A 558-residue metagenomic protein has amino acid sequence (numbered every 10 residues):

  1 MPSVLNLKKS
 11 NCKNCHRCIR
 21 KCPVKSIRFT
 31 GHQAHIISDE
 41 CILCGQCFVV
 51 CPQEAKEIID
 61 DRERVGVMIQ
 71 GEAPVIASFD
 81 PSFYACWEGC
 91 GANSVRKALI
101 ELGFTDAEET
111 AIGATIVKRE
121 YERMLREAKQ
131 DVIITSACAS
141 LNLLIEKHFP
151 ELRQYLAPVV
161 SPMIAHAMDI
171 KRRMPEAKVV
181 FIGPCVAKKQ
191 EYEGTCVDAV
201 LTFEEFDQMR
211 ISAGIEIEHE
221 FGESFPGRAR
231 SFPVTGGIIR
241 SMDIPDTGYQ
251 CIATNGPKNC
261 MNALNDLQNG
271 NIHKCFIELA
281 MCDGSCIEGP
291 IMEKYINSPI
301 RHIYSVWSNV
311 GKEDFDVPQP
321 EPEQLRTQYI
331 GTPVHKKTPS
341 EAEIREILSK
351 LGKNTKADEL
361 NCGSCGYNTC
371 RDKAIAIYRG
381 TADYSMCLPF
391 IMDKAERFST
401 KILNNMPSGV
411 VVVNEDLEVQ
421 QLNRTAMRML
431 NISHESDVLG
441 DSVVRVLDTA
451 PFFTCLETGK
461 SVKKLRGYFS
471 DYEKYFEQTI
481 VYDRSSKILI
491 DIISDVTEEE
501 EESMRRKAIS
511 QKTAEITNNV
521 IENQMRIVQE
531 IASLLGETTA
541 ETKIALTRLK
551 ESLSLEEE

Functional and structural regions predicted by a protein language model:
S3-L7, K13-I37, I42, Q46-R62 (+2 more regions): Iron-sulfur cluster-binding cysteine motifs and their immediate structural context in ferredoxin-like electron-transfer
I59-H335, P339-L348, N368-I375: Iron-sulfur-associated redox domains of electron-transfer enzymes in respiratory and anaerobic energy metabolism
Y384, L388-N405, E502-I509, V520: Short, charged amphipathic alpha-helical "coupling" segments at sensory-output junctions in signaling proteins
K394-M429: Sensory modules in modular signal-transduction proteins
M427-V446, A508: PAS and related sensory helical modules
D448-E498: PAS-family sensory/regulatory modules and their coupling/dimerization elements
Y482-I527: Sensory coupling linkers of modular signal transduction proteins
A508-E558: Signal-transducing coiled-coil/dimerization helices and immediately adjacent hinge/linker segments that couple sensory
